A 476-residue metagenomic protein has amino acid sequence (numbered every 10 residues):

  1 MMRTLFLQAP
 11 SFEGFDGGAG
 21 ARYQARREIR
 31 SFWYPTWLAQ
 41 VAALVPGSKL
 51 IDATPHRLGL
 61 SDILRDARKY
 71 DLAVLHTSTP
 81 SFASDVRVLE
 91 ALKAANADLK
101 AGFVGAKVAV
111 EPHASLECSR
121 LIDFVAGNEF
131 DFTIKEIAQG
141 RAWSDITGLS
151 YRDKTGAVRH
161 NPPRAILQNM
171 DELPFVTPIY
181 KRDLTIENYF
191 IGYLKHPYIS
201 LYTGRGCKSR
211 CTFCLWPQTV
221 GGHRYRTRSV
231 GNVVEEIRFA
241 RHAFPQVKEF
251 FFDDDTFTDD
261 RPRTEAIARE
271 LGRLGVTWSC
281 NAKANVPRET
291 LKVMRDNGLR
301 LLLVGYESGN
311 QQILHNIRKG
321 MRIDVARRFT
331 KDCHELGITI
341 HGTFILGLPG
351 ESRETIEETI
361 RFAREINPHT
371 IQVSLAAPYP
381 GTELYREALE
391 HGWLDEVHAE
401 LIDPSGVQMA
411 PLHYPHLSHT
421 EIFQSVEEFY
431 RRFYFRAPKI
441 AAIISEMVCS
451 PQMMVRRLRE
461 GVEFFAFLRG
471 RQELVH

Functional and structural regions predicted by a protein language model:
M1-F6, R27, G47, R65 (+3 more regions): Radical SAM enzyme core and accessory elements
M2, W143-I146, R152-S200: N-terminal [4Fe-4S]-dependent radical SAM core
M2-F32: Short glycine-rich His-centered loop
S11-G20, P112, K154, S209 (+6 more regions): Flexible glycine/acidic-rich beta-alpha junction loops that bind and position SAM and/or redox cofactors in anaerobic
W37, V41-N169, L375-G381: Glycine-rich beta-alpha loop elements in corrinoid/cobalamin-binding modules across cobalamin-dependent enzymes
A39, T54, G105, D253-D260 (+3 more regions): Short, solvent-exposed turn/loop segments enriched in Gly/Ser/Thr/Pro and often Arg
F130, L291-G309, H369-P378, H398: Non-cysteine beta-strand/loop elements that form the S-adenosyl-L-methionine
V176-H341, L348, R353, E358-R361: Radical SAM [4Fe-4S] cluster-binding motif and immediate context
